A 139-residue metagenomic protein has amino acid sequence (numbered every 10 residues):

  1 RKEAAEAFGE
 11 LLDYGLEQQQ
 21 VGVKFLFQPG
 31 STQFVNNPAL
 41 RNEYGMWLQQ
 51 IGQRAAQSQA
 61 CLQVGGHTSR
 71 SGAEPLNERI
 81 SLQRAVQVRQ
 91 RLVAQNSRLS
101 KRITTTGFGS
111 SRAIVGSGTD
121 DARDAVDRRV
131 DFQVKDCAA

Functional and structural regions predicted by a protein language model:
R1-C61, S97, V134-A139: Periplasmic peptidoglycan-binding/tethering modules of Gram-negative envelope proteins
N37-R41, H67-A139: Periplasmic OmpA-like peptidoglycan-binding domain that tethers envelope proteins to the cell wall
